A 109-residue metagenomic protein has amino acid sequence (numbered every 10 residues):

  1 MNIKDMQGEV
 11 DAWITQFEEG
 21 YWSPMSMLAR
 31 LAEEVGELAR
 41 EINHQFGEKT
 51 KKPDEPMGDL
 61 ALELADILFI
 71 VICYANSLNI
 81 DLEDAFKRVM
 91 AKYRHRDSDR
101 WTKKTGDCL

Functional and structural regions predicted by a protein language model:
M1-L64, L68-L109: Flexible "arm" and connector segments at domain edges
